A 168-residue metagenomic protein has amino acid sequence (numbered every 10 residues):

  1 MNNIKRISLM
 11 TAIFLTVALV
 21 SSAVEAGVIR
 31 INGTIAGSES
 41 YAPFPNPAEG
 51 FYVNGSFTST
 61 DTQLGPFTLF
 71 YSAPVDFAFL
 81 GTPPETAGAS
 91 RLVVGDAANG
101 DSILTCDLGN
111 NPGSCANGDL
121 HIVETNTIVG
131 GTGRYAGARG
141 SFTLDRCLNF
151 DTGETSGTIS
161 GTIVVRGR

Functional and structural regions predicted by a protein language model:
N2-T11: Bacterial N-terminal signal peptides that target proteins for export
E25-R168: Beta-strand-enriched cores of mature, soluble protein domains
